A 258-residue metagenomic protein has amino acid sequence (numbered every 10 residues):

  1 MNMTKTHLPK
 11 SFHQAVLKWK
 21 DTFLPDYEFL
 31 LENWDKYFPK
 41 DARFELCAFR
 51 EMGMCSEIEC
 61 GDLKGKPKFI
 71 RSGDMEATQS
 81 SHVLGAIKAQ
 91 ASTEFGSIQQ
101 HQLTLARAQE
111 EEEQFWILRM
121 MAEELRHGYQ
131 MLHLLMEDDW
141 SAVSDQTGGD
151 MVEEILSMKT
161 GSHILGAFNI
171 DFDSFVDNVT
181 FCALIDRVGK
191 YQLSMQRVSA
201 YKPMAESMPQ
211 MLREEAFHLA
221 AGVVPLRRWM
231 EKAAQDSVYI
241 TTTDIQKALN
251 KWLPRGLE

Functional and structural regions predicted by a protein language model:
M1-F115, E137-V176, R255-E258: Terminal targeting/low-complexity segments that flank the catalytic cores of oxidoreductases
I87, I117, V179, M208 (+2 more regions): Hydrophobic packing residues in well-ordered alpha-helices of helical domains and bundles
Q90-I98, M120-L135, E153-M158, V179-G189 (+1 more regions): Alpha-helical transition-metal enzyme core signature, strongest for iron centers
H101-L105, L193-S194, R227: Amphipathic alpha-helical segments within well-ordered protein domains
E110-E111, A200-K202: Short loop-to-helix capping motifs
D138-D139, P225-K232: C-terminal transmembrane helix end/exit motif
K232-E258: C-terminal, helix-dominated tail/subdomain
